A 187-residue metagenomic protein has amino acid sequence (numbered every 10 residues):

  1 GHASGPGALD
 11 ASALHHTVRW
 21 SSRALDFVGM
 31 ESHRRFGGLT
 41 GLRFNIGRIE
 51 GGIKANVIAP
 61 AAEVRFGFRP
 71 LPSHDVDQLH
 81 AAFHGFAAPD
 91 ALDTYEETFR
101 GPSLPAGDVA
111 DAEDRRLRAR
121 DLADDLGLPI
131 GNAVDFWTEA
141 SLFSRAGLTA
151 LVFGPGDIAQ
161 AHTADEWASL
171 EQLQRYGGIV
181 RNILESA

Functional and structural regions predicted by a protein language model:
G1-A187: Metal-dependent amide/peptide-bond hydrolase catalytic core, centered on the "pita-bread" metallohydrolase fold
